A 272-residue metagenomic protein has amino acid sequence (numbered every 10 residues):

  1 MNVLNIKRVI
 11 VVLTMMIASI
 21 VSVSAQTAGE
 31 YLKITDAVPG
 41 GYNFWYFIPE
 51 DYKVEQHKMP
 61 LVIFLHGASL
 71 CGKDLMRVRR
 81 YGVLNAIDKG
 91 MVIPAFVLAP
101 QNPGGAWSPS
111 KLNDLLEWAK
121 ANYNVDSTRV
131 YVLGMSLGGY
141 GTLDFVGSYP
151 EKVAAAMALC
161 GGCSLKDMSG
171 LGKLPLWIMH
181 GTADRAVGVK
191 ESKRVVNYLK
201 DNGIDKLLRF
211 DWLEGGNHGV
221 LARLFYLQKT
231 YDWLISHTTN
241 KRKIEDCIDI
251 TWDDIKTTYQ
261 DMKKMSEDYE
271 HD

Functional and structural regions predicted by a protein language model:
V23-L61, Y140, F145, M157 (+3 more regions): A domain-start/cap signature at the N-terminus of enzymes
D51-H57, A106-S136: Gly/Ser-rich "nucleophile elbow"/oxyanion-hole loop immediately N-terminal to the catalytic nucleophile in hydrolases
M59-L61, L65-N113: Active-site machinery of serine-nucleophile hydrolases
V83, T182-L208: Active-site-adjacent alpha-helix of alpha/beta-hydrolase-fold enzymes
V97, G181, F210-V220: Histidine-bearing beta->alpha loop at or near hydrolase active sites
V132-G134, L159, M179: Short beta-strand immediately N-terminal to the catalytic nucleophile in serine-hydrolase-like folds
K152-C163: A conserved short beta-strand
G172, W177-H180, D184: Short beta-strand/loop motif that positions the catalytic acidic residue of the alpha/beta-hydrolase fold
